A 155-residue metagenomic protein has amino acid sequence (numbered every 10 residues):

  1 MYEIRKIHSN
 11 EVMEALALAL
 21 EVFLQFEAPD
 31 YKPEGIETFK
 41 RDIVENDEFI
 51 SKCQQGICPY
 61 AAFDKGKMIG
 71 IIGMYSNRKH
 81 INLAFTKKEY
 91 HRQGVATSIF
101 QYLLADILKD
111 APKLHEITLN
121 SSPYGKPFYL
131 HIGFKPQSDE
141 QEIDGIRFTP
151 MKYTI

Functional and structural regions predicted by a protein language model:
M1-M13, T154: Conserved N-terminal entry element of GNAT/NAT acetyltransferase domains
S9, A17-L83, K87-K88, F100-Y102 (+1 more regions): Acetyl-CoA-dependent GNAT
N10, E14, S76, P123-P127: Short alpha-helical
A61-F63, P150-T154: Short, well-ordered beta-strand micro-motif
K67, L83, K87-Q101, S122-P127 (+1 more regions): Conserved glycine-rich acetyl-CoA-binding loop
I107-S121: Conserved GNAT acetyl-CoA-binding A-motif
T118-N120, L130, K135-P150: Conserved catalytic-core motifs of GNAT/GCN5-like acyltransferases
